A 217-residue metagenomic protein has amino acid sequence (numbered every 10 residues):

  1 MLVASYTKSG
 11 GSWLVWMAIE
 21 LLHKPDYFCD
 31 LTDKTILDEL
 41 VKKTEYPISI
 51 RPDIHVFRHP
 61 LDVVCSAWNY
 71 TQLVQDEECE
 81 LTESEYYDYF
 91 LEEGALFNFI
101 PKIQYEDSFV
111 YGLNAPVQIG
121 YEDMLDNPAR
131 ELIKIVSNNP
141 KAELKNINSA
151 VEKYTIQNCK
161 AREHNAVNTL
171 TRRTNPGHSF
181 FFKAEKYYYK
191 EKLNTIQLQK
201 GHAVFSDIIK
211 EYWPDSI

Functional and structural regions predicted by a protein language model:
M1-I119, A129, K145, S179-I217: PAPS-dependent sulfotransferase catalytic domain
G120-M124: G-domain G4 guanine-recognition motif of GTPases
D126-K145: NTP-dependent small-molecule kinase module
K153-G177: Short acidic/His-enriched helical or mixed secondary-structure segments at domain edges of catalytic enzymes and some
